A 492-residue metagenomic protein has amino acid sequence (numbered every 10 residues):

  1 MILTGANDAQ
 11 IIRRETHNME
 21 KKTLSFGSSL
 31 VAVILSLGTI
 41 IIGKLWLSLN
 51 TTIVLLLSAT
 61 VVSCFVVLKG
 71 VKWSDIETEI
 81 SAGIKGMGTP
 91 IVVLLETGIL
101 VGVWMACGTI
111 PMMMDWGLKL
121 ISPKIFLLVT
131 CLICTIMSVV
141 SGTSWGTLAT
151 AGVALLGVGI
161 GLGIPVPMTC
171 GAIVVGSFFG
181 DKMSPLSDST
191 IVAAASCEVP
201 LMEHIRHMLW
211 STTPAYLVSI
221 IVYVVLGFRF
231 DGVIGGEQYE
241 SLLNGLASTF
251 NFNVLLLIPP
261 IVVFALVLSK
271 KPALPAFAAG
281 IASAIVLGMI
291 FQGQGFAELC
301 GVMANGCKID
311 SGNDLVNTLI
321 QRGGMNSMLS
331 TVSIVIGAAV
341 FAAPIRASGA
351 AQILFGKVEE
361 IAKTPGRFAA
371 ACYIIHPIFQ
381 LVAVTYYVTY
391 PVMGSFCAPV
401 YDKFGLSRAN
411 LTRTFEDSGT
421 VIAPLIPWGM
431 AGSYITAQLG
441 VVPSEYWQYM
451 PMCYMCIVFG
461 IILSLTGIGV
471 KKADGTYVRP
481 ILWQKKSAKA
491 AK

Functional and structural regions predicted by a protein language model:
I2-G5, Q10-V92, W210-S219, G227-I334 (+1 more regions): Hydrophobic transmembrane alpha-helices of multi-pass small-molecule transporters
E20-G27, D115-S122, S138-S144, L243-F252 (+3 more regions): Short, amphipathic, aromatic/basic-enriched membrane-interface segments that mark the entry/exit of transmembrane
A32, S36, V54, S58 (+27 more regions): Alpha-helical transmembrane segments in multi-pass membrane proteins
W46-L47, K182-P185, A193-G245, K403 (+1 more regions): Juxtamembrane and boundary regions of transmembrane helices in multi-pass small-molecule transporters and channels
F65-S74, G159-V166, M183-S187, L287-L299 (+2 more regions): Juxtamembrane membrane-interface segments at transmembrane alpha-helix termini
V71-I160, S311-P399: Membrane-embedded alpha-helical segments and adjacent helix-loop junctions characteristic of multi-pass solute
T89-G176, W210-Y216, I220-F228, G432-G440 (+1 more regions): Early transmembrane hairpin of solute transport permeases
P123-W210, P214, I375-D417: Hydrophobic transmembrane alpha-helices that form the pore/transport pathway of multi-pass ion and small-solute
